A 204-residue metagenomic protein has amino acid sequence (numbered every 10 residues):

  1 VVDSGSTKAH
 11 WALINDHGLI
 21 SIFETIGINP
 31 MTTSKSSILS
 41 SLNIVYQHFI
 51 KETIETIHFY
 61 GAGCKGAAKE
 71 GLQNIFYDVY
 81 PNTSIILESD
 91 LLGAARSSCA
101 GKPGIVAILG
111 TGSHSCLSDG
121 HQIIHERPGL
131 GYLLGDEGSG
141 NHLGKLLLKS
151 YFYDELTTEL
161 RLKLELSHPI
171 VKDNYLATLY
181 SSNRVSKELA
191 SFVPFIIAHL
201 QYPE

Functional and structural regions predicted by a protein language model:
V1-S40, I123-I124, G129: Short glycine-rich, Thr/Ser-proximal phosphate-binding strand/loop in the N-terminal lobe of ATP-dependent enzymes
D3, Y60, V106-G112: Short beta-strand segments
K8, Y60-A68, H199, E204: Glycine-rich phosphate-binding loops at beta-strand->alpha-helix junctions
A9-I14, R96, A107, S113-S118: Short beta-strand scaffold segments in enzyme catalytic cores
I26, T32, L164-E204: Adenine-nucleotide phosphate-binding core of ATP-dependent small-molecule kinases
P30, Y46-L87, S98-C99: Short beta-strand-loop/turn "lid" adjacent to the catalytic site in phosphate-handling enzymes
I85-S89, A107-L109, E126: General beta-strand structural signal in soluble alpha/beta enzymes
I123-H168: Glycine-rich phosphate-binding loop plus the immediately following alpha-helix
